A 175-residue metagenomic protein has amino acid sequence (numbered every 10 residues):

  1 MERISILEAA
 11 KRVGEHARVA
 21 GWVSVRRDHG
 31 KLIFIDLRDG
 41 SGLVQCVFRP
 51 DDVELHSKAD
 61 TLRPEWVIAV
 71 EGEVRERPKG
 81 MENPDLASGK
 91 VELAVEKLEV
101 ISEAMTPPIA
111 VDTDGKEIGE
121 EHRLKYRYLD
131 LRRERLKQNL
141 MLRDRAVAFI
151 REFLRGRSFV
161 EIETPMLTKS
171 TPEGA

Functional and structural regions predicted by a protein language model:
M1-A175: Class II aminoacyl-tRNA synthetase catalytic cores and aaRS-like
